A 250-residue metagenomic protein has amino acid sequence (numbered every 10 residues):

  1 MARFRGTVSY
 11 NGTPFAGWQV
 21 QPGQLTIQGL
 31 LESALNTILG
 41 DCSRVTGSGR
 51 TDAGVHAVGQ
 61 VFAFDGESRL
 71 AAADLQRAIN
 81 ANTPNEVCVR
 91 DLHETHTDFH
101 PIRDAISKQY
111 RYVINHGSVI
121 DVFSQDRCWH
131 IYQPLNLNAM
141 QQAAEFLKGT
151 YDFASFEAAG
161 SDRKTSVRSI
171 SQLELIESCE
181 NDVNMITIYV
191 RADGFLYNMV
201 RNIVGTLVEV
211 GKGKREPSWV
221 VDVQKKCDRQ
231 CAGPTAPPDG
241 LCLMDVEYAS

Functional and structural regions predicted by a protein language model:
M1-S250: Structured-RNA-binding interfaces characteristic of tRNA pseudouridine synthases
